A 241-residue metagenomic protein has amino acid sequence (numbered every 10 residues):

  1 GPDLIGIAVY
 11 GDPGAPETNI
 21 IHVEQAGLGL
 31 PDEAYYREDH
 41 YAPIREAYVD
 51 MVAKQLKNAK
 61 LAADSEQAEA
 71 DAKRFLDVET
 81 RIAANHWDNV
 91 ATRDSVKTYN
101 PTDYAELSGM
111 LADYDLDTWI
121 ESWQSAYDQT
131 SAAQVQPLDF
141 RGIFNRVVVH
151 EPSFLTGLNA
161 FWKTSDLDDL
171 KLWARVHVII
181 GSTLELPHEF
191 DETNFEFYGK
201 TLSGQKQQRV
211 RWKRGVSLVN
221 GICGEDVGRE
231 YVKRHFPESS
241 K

Functional and structural regions predicted by a protein language model:
G1-K241: Noncatalytic, helix-rich "gating/capping" subdomain that lines the substrate-entry/channel surface of large enzyme
